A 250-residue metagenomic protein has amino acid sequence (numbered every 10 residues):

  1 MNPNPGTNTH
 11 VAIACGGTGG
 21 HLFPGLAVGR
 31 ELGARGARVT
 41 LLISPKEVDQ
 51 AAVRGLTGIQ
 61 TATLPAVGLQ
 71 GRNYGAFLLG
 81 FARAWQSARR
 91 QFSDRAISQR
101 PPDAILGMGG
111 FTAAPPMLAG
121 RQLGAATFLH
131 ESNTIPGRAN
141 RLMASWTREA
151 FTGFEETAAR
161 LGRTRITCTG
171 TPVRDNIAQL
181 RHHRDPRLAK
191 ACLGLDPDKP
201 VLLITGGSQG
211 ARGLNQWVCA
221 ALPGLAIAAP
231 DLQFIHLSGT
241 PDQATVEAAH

Functional and structural regions predicted by a protein language model:
N8-G16, G33-R83, S87, T169 (+1 more regions): Conserved nucleotide-sugar phosphate-binding/catalytic loop shared by glycosyltransferases and other
I13-L26, D49, R212: A short, glycine/small-residue-rich beta-strand->loop->alpha-helix junction that serves as a flexible
V28, P116, V218-A221: Hydrophobic residues within alpha-helices that form the first helical element adjacent to the glycine-rich loop
G29, G33, R121, A144 (+1 more regions): Gly/Ala-rich phosphate-binding loop of Rossmann-like dinucleotide-binding domains, activating on the conserved
R38, I59, R121-R187, C192: Active-site-proximal region of nucleotide-activated glycan assembly enzymes, centered on histidine/acidic-rich loops
V39-P45, F151-E155, D231-G239: Short internal beta-strands
E47-T57, R72, P186-A191, L195-H250: Donor-nucleotide binding loops and adjacent catalytic segments primarily of GT-B fold Leloir glycosyltransferases
G55-G58, R89-L106, T112-F128, R141-S145: Glycosyltransferases and closely related glycan-assembly transferases that use nucleotide-activated donors
